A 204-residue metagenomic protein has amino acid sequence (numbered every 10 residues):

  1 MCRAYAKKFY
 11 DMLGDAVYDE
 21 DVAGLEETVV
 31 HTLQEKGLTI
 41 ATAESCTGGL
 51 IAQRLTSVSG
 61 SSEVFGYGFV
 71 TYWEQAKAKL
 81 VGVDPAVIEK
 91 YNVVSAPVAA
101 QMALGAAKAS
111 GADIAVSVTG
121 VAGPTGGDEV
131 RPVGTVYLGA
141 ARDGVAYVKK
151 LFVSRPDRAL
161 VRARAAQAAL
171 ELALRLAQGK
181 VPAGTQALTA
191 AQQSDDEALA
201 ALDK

Functional and structural regions predicted by a protein language model:
M1-K204: Short alpha-helical segments enriched in small residues
